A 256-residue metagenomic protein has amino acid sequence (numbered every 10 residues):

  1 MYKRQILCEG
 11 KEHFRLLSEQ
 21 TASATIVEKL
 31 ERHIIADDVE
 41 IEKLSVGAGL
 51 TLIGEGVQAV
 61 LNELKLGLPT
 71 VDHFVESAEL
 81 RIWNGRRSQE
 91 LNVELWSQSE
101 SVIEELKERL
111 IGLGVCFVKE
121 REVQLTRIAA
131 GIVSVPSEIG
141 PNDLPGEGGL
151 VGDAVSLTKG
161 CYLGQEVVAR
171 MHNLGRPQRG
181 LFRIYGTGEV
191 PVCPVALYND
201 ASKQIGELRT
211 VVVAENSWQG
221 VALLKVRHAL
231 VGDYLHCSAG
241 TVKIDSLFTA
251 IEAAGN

Functional and structural regions predicted by a protein language model:
M1-Y2: Short, small-residue-biased leader/transition segments that mark boundaries at the very start of proteins
Q5, D143, G148-V155, L163-Q165 (+1 more regions): Glycine-rich, small/acidic residue-mixed loop/short-helix segments
I6-V133: Acidic, low-complexity central loop/insert segments
I41, T51, E55, V135 (+2 more regions): Short alpha-helical interface elements
G67-V75, G131, P136, E147 (+2 more regions): Glycine-centered loop/turn motifs
W96-F182: Anionic-ligand-binding alpha/beta catalytic cores of soluble enzymes and soluble regulatory domains that recognize
